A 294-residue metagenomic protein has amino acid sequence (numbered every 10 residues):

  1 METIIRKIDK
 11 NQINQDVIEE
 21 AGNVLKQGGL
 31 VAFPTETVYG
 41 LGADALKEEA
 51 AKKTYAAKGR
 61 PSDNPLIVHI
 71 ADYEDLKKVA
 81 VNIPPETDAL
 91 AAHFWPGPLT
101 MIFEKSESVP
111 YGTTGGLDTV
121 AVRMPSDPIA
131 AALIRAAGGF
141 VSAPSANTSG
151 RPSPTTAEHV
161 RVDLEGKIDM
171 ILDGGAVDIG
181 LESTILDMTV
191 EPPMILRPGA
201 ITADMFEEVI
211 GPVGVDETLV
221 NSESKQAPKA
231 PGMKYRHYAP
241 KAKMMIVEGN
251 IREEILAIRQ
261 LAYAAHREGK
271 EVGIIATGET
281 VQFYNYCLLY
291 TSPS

Functional and structural regions predicted by a protein language model:
M1-S292: Active-site-adjacent structural elements in enzyme catalytic cores
